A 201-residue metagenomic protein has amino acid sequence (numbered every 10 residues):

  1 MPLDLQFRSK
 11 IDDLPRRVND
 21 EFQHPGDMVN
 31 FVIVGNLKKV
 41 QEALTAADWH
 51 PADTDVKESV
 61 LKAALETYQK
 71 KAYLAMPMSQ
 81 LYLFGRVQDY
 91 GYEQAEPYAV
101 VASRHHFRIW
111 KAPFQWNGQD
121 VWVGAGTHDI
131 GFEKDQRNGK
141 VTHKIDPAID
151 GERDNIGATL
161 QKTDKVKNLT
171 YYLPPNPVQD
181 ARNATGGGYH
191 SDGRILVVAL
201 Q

Functional and structural regions predicted by a protein language model:
M1-E21: Compositionally biased P/S/T/G-rich terminal and signal peptide-adjacent segments that lie outside catalytic cores
I11, E21, N30-V32, A46 (+2 more regions): Intrinsically disordered, low-complexity regions
L14-E42: Terminal, regulation- and interaction-focused segments at domain boundaries
R16-P25, H50-K62: A composition-biased, non-transmembrane "mature-region" signal
D27-V29, A47, H105: Envelope-exposed proteins and targeting segments
G35-D55: Amphipathic alpha-helical segments
K57-Q201: A cross-kingdom signal targeting lumenal/periplasmic-facing segments of multi-pass membrane and secretory-pathway
